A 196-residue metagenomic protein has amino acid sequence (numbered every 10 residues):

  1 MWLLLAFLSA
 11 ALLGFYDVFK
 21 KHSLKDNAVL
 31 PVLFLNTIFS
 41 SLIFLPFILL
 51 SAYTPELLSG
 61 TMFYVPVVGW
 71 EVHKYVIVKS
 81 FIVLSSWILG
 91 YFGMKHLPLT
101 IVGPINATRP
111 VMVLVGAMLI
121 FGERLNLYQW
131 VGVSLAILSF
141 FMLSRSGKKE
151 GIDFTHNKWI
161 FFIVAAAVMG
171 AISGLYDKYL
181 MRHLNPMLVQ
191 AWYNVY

Functional and structural regions predicted by a protein language model:
M1-F7, A11, T108-A171, K178: Juxtamembrane helix-loop boundary signature in multi-pass membrane transporters
W2-L5, L30-A52, H73-K74, W159-A165 (+2 more regions): Hydrophobic alpha-helical transmembrane segments of multi-pass integral membrane proteins, especially transporters
W2-L8, E56-L89, N106, N157-V168: Loop-to-transmembrane-helix transition segments
L5-S23: N-terminal signal-anchor/start-transfer transmembrane helix
A6, V32-L33, V76, L99-G103 (+4 more regions): Alpha-helical transmembrane segments and their helix-entry boundary regions
K25-P31, I88-I105, M181-V189: Structural motif at transmembrane-helix junctions in multi-pass transporters
F39-I43, I105-L119, Y196: Alpha-helical transmembrane segments of compact multi-pass small-molecule transporters, enriched in specific families
S41-E71, V115, L119, R124 (+2 more regions): Membrane-interface helix-cap regions at the ends of transmembrane helices in multi-pass membrane proteins
